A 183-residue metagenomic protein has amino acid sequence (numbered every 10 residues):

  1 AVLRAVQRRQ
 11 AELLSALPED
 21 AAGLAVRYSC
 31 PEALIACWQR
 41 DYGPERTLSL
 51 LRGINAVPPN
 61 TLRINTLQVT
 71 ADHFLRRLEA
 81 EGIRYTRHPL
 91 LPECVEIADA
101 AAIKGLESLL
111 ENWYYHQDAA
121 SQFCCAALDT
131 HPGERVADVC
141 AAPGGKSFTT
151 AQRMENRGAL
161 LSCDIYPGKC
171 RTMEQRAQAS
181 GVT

Functional and structural regions predicted by a protein language model:
A1-T183: S-adenosylmethionine
